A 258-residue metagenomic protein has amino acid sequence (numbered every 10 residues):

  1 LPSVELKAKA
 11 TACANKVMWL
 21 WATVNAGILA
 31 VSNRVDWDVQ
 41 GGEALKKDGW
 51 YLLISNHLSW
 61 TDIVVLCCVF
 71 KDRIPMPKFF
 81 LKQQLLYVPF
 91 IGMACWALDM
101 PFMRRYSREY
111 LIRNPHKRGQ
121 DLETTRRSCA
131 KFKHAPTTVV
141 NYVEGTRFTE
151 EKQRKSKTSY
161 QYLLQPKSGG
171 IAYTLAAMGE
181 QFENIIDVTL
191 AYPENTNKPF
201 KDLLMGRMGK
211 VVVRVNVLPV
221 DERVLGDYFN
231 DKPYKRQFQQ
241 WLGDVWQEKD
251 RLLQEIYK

Functional and structural regions predicted by a protein language model:
P2-W21, S32, K47-N114: Catalytic core of membrane glycerolipid acyltransferases/transacylases, capturing the structured, soluble-facing
N25-W50: A short, well-structured juxtamembrane/interface segment
N33-D36, L98-F102, K117-Q120, Q165-P166: Non-transmembrane, membrane-proximal soluble domains of secreted or membrane proteins
G41, I54-H57, L81-Q83, Y142-E144 (+1 more regions): Short His-Asn-centered micro-motif
I63, R126, K167-I171: Conserved glycosyltransferase catalytic-site signature
L86-R108, K133-Y228: A cross-family acyltransferase "interaction/gating" segment
K117-A130: A Trp-anchored, charged/polar loop motif used as the substrate-binding/catalytic surface of acyl/ester-handling
L225-K258: Accessory terminal regions of nucleic-acid processing enzymes
